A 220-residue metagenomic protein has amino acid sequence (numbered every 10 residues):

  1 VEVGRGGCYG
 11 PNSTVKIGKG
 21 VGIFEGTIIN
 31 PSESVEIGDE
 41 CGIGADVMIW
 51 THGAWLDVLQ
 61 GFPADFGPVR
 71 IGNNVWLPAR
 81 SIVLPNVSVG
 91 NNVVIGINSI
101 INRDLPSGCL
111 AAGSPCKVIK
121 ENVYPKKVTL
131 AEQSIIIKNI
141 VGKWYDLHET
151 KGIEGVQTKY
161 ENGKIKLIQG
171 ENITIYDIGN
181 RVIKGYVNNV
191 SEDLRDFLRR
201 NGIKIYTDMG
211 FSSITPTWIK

Functional and structural regions predicted by a protein language model:
V1-V87, S114-P115, E121-V123: Flexible, glycine/small-residue-enriched loop-and-beta-strand segment within the central core of proteins
E33, N91, S107: Short coil/turn segments at beta-strand junctions that form active-site/ligand-binding loops
L77, I95-G96, A111-A112: Short, well-structured beta-strand-loop connectors
N92-G96, N102: Canonical bilayer-spanning transmembrane alpha-helix
I101-G108, P115-I119: Contiguous mid-protein beta-loop-alpha structural module that forms a pocket-lining wall or clamp of enzyme active
S114-K220: Terminal amphipathic alpha-helical/low-complexity segments used for targeting or macromolecular assembly
